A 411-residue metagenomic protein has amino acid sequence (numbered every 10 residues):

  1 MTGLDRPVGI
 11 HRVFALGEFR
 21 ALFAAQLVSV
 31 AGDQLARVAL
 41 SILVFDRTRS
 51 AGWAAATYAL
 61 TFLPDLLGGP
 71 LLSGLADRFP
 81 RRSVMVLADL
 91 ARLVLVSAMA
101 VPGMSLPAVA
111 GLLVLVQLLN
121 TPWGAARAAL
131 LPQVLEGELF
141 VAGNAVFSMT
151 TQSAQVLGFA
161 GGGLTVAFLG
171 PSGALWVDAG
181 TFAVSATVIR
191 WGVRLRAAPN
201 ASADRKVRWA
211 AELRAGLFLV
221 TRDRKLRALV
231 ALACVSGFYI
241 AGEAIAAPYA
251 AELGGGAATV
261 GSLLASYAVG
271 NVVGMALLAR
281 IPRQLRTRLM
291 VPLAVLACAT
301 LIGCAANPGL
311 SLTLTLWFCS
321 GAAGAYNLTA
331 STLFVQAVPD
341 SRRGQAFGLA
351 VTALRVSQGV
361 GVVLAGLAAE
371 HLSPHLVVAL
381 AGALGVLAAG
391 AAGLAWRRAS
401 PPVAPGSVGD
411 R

Functional and structural regions predicted by a protein language model:
M1-R411: Alpha-helical transmembrane-bundle signature of multi-pass membrane transport and export proteins
